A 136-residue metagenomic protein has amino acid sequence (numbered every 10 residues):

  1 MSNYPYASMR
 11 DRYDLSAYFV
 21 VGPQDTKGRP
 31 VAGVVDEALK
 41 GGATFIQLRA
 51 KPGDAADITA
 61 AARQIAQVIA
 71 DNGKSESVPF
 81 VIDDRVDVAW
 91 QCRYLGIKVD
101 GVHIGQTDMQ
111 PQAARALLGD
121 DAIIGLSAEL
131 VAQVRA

Functional and structural regions predicted by a protein language model:
M1-T107, L117-V131: Conserved N-terminal beta1-alpha1 strand-loop-helix module at the mouth
Q110-L118, R135-A136: Short, charged, surface-exposed secondary-structure boundary motifs
